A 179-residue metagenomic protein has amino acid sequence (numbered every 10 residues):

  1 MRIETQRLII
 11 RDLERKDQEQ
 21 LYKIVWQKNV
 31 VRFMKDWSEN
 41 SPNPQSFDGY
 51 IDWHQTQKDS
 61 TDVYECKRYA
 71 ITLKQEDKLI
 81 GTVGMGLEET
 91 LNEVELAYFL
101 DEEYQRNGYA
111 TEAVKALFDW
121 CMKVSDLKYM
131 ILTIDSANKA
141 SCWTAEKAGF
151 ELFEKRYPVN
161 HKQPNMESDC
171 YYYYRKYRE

Functional and structural regions predicted by a protein language model:
M1-F33, R68-E179: Acyl-donor (CoA/ACP) binding surface of acyl/acetyltransferases
V31-Q55, K67: Conserved GNAT-fold acetyl-CoA-binding loop/helix
Q55-K58, F118: Hydrophobic core positions within the conserved protein kinase catalytic domain
D59-Y64: Short loop/turn motifs at secondary-structure junctions and domain boundaries
